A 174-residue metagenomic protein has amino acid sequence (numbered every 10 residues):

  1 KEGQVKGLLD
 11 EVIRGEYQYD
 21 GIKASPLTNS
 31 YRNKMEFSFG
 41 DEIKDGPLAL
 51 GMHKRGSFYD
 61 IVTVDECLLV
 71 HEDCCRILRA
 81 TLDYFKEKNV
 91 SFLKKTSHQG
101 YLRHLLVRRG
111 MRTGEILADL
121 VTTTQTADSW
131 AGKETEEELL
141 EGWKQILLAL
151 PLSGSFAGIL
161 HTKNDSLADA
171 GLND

Functional and structural regions predicted by a protein language model:
K1-D174: Accessory RNA-recognition modules of RNA-modification enzymes
